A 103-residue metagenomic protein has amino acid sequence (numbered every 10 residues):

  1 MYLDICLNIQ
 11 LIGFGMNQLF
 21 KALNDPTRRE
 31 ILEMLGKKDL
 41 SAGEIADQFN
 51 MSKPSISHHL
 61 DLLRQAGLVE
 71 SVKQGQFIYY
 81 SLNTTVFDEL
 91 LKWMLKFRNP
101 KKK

Functional and structural regions predicted by a protein language model:
M1-G15, T84-K103: Amphipathic alpha-helical dimerization/coiled-coil segments that flank or bridge DNA-binding/regulatory modules
R29-I31: Pre-recognition alpha-helix immediately N-terminal to the DNA-recognition helix within helix-turn-helix or winged-helix
M34, Q48: Residues within the alpha-helical elements of helix-turn-helix
K37-G43: Short capping segments at the starts of secondary-structure elements
S41, S52-S55: Helix-turn-helix DNA-binding motif, specifically the short coil turn and the N-cap/start of the second
D47, H58, R64-Q65: Alpha-helical residues within the helix-turn-helix
R64-Q74, S81: Beta-hairpin "wing" of winged helix-turn-helix
